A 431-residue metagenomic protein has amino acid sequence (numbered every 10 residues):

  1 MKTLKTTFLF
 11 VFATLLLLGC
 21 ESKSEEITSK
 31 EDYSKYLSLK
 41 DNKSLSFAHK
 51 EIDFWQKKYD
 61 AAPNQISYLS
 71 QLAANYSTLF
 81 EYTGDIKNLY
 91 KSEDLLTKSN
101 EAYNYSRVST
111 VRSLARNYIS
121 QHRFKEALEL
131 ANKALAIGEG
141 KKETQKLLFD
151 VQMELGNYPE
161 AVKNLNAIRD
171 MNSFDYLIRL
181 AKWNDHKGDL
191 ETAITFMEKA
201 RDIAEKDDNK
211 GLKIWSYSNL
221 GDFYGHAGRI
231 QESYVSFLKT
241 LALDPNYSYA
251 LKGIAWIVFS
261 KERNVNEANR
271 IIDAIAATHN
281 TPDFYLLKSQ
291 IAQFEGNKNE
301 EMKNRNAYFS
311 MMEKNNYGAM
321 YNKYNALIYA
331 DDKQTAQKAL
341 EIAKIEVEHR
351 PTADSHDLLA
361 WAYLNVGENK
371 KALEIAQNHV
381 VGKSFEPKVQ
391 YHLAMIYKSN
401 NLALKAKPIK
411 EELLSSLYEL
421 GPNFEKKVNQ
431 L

Functional and structural regions predicted by a protein language model:
C20-S109, E129, V162-K163, P408-E411 (+1 more regions): N-terminal leader/linker segments that initiate helical-solenoid repeat arrays
E31-D32, I66, Y103-T110, I137-Q145 (+8 more regions): Generic helix N-cap/helix-start motif at coil->alpha-helix transitions
L45-A48, Y82, L89, F124 (+8 more regions): TPR-repeat structural position
A74, E81, R116, D150 (+7 more regions): Residue-level recognition of tetratricopeptide repeat
L79, T83-I86, Q121, L155 (+7 more regions): Structural motif corresponding to the intra-repeat A-B loop/turn of tetratricopeptide repeats
R169-S173, R201-D202, A276-P282, Q290-S310 (+2 more regions): TPR/TPR-like (Sel1-like) alpha-helical repeat modules
